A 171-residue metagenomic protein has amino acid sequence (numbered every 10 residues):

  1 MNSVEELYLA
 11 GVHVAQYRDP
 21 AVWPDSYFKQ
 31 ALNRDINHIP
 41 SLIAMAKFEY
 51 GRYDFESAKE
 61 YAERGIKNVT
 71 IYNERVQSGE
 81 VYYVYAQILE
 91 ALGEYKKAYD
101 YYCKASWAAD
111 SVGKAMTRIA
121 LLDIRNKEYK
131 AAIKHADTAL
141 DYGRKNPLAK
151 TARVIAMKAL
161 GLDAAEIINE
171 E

Functional and structural regions predicted by a protein language model:
V12-H13, K47, Q87, L121 (+1 more regions): Residue-level recognition of tetratricopeptide repeat
R18-D19, Y53, G93, K127 (+1 more regions): Residue-level detector of the short coil/turn that links helix A to helix B within each tetratricopeptide repeat
P24, A58, A98, A132 (+1 more regions): Single-residue signature of alpha-solenoid repeat helices
R34, N68-Y72, A108, Y142: Structural marker of alpha-solenoid helical repeat scaffolds
S41, E74-R75, V81, A115 (+1 more regions): TPR alpha-solenoid repeat register
